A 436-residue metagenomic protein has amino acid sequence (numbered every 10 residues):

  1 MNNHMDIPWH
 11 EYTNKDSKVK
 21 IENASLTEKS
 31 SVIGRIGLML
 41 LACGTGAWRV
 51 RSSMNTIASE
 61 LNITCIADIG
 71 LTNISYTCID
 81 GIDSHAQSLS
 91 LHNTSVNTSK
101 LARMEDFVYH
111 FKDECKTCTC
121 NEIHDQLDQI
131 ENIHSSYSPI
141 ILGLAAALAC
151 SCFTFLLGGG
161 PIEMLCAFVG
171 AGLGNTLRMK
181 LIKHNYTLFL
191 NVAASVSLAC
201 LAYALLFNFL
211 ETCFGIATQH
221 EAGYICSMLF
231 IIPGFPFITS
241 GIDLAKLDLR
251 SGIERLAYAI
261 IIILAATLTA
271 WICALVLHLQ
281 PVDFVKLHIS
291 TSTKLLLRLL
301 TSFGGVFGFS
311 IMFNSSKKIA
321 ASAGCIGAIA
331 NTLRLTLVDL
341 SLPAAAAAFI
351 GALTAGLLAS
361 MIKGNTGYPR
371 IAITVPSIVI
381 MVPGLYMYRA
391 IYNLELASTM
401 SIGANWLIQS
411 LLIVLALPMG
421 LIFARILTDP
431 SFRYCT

Functional and structural regions predicted by a protein language model:
M1-D125, Q129-H134: Soluble N-terminal domains of membrane-associated systems
S135-T239, I311-F313, K317: Core alpha-helical transmembrane segments of integral membrane proteins
A145-F153, A171-R178, C200, T301-F309 (+2 more regions): Hydrophobic, membrane-inserted alpha-helices
L156-G170, Q219-P233, V285-T301, D339-L353 (+1 more regions): Structural signature of hydrophobic alpha-helical transmembrane segments
V169, A193-L198, A321-I329, T374-I380: Central hydrophobic cores of alpha-helical transmembrane segments in multi-pass integral membrane proteins
L210-Q219, L277-T291, N393-N405: Membrane-interface helix termini and inter-helical loops of multi-pass transporters
G223-M228, T239-D243, L247-I262, T293 (+2 more regions): C-terminal transmembrane helix-loop-helix hairpin of multi-pass membrane proteins
F230-I238, Y258-S341: Generic multipass alpha-helical transmembrane bundles of integral membrane proteins
